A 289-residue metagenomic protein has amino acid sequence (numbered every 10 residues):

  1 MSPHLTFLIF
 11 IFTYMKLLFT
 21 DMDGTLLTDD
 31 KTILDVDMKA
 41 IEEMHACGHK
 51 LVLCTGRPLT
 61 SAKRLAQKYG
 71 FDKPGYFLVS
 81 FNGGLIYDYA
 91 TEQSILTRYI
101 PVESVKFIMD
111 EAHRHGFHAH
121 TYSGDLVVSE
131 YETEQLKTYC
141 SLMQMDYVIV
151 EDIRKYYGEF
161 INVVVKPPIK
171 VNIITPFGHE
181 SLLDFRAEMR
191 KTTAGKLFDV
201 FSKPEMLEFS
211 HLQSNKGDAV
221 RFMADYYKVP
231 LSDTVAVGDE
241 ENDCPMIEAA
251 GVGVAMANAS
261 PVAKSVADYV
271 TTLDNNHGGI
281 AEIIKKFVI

Functional and structural regions predicted by a protein language model:
M1-T20, K39-E42, A46: Non-catalytic pre-domain segments flanking phosphatase-related domains
M15-L17, L34, E208-I289: Mg2+-dependent phosphoryl-transfer enzymes with acidic/Ser/Thr/Gly-rich catalytic loops
K16-D30: Asp-based phosphoryl-transfer active-site loop
M22, R57, D239-E240: Active-site metal-binding loops of divalent metal-dependent hydrolases
D35-C140: Active-site phosphate-binding/coordination module
M44, T55, N82, V171 (+3 more regions): Residue-level signal for inorganic ion chemistry
Y69, P74, N82, T193-G195 (+2 more regions): Short, structured coil segments at secondary-structure junctions
E111, H115-H118, Y122-V237: Conserved acidic, metal-coordinating active-site core of Asp-based, Mg2+-dependent phosphoryl-transfer enzymes
